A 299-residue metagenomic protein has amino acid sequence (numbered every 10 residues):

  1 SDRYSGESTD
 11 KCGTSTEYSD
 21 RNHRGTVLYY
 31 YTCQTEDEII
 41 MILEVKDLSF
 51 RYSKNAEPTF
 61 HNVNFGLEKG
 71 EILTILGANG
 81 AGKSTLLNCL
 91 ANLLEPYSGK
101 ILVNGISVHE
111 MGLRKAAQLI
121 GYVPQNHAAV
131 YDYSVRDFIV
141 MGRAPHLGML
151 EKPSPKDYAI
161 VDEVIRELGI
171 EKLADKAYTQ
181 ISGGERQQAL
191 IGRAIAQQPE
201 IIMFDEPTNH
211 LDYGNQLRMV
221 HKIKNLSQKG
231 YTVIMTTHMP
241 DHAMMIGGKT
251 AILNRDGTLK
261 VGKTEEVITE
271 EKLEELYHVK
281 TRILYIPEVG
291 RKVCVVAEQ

Functional and structural regions predicted by a protein language model:
M41-I42, S49-N62, K69, G112 (+1 more regions): A short, flexible loop at the N-terminus of ABC-type nucleotide-binding domains that lies
L76-A78: The feature captures the beta-strand-to-loop junction immediately N-terminal to the Walker
A91: Helix-to-loop junction immediately C-terminal to a conserved catalytic motif
G99-S107, A116: Conserved ABC transporter NBD signature motif
V140, P155-L173: Conserved ABC ATPase "signature" region
A177-I181, E185: Conserved ABC ATPase signature
I202-E206: Catalytic Walker B motif of ABC-type/P-loop ATPase nucleotide-binding domains
